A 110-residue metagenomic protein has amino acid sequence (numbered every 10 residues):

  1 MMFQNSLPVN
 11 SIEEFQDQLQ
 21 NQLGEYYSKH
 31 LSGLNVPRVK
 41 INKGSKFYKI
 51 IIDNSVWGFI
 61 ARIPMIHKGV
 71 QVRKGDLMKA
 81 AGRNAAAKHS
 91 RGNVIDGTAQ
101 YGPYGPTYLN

Functional and structural regions predicted by a protein language model:
M1-K43: Negatively charged, low-complexity tracts enriched in Asp/Glu with abundant Ser/Thr
N10, N21-Q22, N42-K43, I52-N54 (+2 more regions): Alpha-helical structural elements
Q20, L31-S32, P64, P106-L109: Short linear sequence elements within intrinsically disordered, low-complexity coil regions
K29, P37, K49, A99-N110: Accessory DNA-engaging acidic/polar modules
L34-K74, M78: Amphipathic, interaction-prone secondary-structure segments
V70-P106: A short, surface-exposed interaction/processing loop segment used at functional sites
